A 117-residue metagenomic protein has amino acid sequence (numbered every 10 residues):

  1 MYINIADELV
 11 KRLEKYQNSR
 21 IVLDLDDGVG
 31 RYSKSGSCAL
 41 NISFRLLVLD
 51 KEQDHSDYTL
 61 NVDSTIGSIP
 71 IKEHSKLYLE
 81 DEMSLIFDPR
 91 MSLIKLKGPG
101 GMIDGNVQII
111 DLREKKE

Functional and structural regions predicted by a protein language model:
M1-E117: Domain-level signature for proteins that mediate thiol-based redox and metal-cofactor handling
